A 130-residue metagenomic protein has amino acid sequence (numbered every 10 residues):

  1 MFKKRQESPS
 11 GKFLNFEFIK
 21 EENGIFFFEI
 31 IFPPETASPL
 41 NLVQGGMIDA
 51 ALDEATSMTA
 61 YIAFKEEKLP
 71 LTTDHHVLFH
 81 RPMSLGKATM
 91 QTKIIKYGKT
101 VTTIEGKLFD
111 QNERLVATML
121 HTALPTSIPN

Functional and structural regions predicted by a protein language model:
M1-N130: Terminal targeting signals and extreme-terminal segments of soluble enzymes
